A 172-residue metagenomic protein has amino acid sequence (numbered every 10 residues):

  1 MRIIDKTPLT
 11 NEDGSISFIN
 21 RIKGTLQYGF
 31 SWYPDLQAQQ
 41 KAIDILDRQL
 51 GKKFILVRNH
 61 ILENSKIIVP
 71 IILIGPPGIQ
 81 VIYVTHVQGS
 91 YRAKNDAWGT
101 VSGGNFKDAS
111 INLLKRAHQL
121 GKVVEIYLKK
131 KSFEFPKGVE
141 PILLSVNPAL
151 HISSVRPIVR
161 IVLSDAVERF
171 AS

Functional and structural regions predicted by a protein language model:
M1-I67, P76-I79, T85, S90-A93 (+1 more regions): Surface-exposed interaction regions that form or flank ligand-binding interfaces
P70: Phosphate-centric recognition/catalysis
